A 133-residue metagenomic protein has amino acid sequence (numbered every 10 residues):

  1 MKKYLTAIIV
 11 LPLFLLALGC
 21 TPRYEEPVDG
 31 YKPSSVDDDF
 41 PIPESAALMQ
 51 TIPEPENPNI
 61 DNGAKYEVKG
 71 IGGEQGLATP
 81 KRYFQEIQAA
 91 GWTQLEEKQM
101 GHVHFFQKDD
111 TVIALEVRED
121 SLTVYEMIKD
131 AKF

Functional and structural regions predicted by a protein language model:
M1-Y4: Positively charged n-region of N-terminal signal peptides that target proteins for export
P12: Flanking scaffold residues of small Cys/His-coordinated metal-binding clusters
L15-G19: C-terminal motif of bacterial Sec signal peptides marking the signal peptidase cleavage site
R23-I71: Compositionally biased P/S/T/G-rich terminal and signal peptide-adjacent segments that lie outside catalytic cores
I52-F133: Extracytoplasmic electrostatic interaction patches
